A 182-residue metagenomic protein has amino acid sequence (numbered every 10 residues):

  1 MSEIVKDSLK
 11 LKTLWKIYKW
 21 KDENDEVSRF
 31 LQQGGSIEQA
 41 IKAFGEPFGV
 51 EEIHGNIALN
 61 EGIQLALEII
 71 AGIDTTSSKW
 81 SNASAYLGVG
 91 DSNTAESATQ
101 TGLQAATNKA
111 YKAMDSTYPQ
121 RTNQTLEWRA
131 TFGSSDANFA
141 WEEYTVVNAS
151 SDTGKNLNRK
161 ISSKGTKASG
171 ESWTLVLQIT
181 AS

Functional and structural regions predicted by a protein language model:
M1-W141, N148-S182: Small cysteine-rich, disulfide-bonded extracellular modules of the LU/uPAR three-finger superfamily and closely related
